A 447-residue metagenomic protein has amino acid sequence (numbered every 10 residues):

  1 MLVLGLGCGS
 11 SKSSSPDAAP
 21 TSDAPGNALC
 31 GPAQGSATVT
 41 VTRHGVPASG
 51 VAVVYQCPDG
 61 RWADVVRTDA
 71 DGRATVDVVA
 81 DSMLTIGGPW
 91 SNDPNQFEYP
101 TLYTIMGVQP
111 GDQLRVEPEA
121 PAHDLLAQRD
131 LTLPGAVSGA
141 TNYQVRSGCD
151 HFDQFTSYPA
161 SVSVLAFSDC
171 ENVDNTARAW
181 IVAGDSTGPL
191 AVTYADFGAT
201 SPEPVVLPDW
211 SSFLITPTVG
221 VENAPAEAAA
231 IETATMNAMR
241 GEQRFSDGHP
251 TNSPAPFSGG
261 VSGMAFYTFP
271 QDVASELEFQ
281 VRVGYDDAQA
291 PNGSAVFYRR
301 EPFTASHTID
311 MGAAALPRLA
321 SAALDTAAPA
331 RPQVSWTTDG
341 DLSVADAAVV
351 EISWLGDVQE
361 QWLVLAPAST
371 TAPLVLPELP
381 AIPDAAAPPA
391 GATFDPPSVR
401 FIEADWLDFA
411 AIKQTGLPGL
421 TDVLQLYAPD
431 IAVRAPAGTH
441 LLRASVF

Functional and structural regions predicted by a protein language model:
M1-C30: Ser/Thr-rich, Pro/Gly/Ala-heavy low-complexity intrinsically disordered linkers and tails of secreted extracellular
G31-A33, T42-V46: Charged, amphipathic alpha-helical stretches
A37-T42, V51-T326, T421, D430-V446: Preference for solvent-exposed, low-hydrophobicity sequence contexts
A48-S49, A140, A228-E242, T337-Q361 (+2 more regions): Solvent-exposed loop/turn segments flanking beta-strands in beta-repeat/beta-sandwich domains
L165-E171, V261-V273, T371-S398: Signal that preferentially marks extracellular ectodomain short beta-strand elements of beta-sandwich modules
A314-S321, P329-V334, S353-E360: Flexible internal linker/loop segments at domain or repeat junctions
T326-S343, L376-E378: Conserved aromatic anchor
V375-P436: C-terminal structured domain segments
